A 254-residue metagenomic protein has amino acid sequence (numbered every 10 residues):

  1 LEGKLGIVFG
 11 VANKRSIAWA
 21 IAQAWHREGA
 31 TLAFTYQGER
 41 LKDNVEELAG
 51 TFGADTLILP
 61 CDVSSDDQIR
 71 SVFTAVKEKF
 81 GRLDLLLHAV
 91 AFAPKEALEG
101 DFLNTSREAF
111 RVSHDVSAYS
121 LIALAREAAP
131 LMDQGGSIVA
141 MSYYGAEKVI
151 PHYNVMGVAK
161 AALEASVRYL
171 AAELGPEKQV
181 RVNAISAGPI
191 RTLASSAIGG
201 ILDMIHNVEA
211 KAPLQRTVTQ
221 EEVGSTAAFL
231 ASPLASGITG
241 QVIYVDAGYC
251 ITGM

Functional and structural regions predicted by a protein language model:
L1-F34: Canonical Rossmann dinucleotide-binding motif of NAD(H)/NADP(H)-dependent dehydrogenases/reductases, specifically
G10-I17, A91-I122, R126, Q134-E177 (+3 more regions): Catalytic loop of short-chain dehydrogenase/reductase
E46-E47, N154, E177, A187-A212 (+2 more regions): A glycine/serine/threonine-rich, flexible loop-to-helix segment that serves as the NAD(P) cofactor-binding "lid"
G53, L59-R70, T74-E78, H88-R111 (+3 more regions): Conserved mid-core segment of classical short-chain dehydrogenase/reductases
P176-R181, I238-G240: Short, small/polar-rich loop/turn modules that mediate ligand/substrate recognition or access, typified
R181-R191, A231, Y244-D246: Conserved SDR Rossmann-fold cofactor-binding beta-strand/turn motif
A212-V223, L234: A conserved structural motif in NAD(P)-dependent oxidoreductases
A228, T239-M254: Short C-terminal tail/terminal secondary-structure segment of NAD(P)H-dependent dehydrogenase/reductase domains
